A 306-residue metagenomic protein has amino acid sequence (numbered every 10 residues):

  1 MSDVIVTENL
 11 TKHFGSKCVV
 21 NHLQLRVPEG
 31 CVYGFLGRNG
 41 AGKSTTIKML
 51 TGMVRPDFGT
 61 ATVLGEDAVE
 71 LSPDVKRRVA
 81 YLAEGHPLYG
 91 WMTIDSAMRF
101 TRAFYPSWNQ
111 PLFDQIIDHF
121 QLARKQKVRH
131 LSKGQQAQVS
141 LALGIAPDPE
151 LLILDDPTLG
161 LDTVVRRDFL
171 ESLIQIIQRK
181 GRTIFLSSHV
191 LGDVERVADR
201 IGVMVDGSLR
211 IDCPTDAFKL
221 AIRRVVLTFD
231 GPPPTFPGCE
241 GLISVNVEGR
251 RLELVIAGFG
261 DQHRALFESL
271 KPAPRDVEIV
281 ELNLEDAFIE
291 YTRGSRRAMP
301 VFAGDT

Functional and structural regions predicted by a protein language model:
S2-T7, K12-I211: ABC transporter nucleotide-binding domains
Y89, F104, L161, L254-V255 (+1 more regions): A general boundary/transition motif marking the beginning of the first structured unit of a protein
T93, P214, V280-N283: Short loop/turn segments at beta->alpha junctions
R102, P234-C239, L266-K271: Alpha-helix C-terminal capping segments
D148-E150, D199, E240-G241, K271-R275: Short glycine/proline-enriched coil/turn segments at helix->beta-strand junctions
L170-Q262, E278: ABC transporter nucleotide-binding domain
R250, G258-T306: C-terminal coupling/interaction segments
